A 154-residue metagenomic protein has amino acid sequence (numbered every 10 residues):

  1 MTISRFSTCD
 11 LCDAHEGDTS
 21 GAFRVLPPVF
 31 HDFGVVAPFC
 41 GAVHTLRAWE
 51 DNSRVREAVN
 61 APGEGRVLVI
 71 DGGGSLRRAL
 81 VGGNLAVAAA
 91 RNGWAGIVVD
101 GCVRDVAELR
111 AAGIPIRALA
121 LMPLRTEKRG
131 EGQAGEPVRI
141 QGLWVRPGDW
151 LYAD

Functional and structural regions predicted by a protein language model:
M1-P147: Feature captures the catalytic cores and cofactor-binding loops of soluble hydro-lyases/lyases that act on carboxylate
R146, W150-D154: Mixed-charge, glycine-accented linear interaction segment located at domain edges/termini
